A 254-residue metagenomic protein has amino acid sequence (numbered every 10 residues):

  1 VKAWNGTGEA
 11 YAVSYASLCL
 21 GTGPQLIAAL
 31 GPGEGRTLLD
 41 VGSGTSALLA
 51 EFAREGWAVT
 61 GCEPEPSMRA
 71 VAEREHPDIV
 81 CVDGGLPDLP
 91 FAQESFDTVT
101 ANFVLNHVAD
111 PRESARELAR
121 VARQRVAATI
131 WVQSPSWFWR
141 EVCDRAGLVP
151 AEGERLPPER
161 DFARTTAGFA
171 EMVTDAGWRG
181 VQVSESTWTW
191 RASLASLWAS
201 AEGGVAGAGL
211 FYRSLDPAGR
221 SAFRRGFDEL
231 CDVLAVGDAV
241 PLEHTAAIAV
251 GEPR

Functional and structural regions predicted by a protein language model:
V1-G33, A47-E51, S67-V71, E75: Conserved class I S-adenosyl-L-methionine
C19, T45, F162-R254: Conserved Class I S-adenosyl-L-methionine
G35-R36, Q124: Nucleotide donor/acceptor-binding cores
L39-D88: Class I SAM-dependent methyltransferase SAM/SAH-binding core
T100: A conserved beta-strand element that flanks and buttresses the S-adenosyl-L-methionine
F103-V104: Short catalytic micro-motifs in class I SAM-dependent methyltransferases
V108-E117: A short, conserved alpha-helix within the catalytic core of class I
R112, R123-A192: Conserved catalytic/acceptor-binding region of the Class I
